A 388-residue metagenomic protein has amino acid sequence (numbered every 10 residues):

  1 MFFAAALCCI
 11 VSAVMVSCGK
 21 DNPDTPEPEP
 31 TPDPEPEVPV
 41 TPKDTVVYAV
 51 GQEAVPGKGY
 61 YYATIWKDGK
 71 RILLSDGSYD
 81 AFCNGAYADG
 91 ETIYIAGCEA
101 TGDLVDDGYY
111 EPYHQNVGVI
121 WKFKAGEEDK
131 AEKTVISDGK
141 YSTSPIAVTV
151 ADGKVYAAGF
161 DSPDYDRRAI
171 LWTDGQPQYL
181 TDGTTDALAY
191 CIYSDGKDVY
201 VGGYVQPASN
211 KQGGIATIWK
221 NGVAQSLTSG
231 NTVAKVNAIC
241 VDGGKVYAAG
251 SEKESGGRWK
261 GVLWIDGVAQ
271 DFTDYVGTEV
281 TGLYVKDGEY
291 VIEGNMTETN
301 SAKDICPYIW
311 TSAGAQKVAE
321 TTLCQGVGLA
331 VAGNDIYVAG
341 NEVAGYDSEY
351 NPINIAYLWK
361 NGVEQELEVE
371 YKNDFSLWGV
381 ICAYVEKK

Functional and structural regions predicted by a protein language model:
M1-A4: Bacterial N-terminal signal peptides that target proteins for export
I10-T45: Bacterial Sec-dependent N-terminal signal peptides
P39-K388: Residue-level hotspots at or immediately adjacent to binding/recognition sites across diverse folds
